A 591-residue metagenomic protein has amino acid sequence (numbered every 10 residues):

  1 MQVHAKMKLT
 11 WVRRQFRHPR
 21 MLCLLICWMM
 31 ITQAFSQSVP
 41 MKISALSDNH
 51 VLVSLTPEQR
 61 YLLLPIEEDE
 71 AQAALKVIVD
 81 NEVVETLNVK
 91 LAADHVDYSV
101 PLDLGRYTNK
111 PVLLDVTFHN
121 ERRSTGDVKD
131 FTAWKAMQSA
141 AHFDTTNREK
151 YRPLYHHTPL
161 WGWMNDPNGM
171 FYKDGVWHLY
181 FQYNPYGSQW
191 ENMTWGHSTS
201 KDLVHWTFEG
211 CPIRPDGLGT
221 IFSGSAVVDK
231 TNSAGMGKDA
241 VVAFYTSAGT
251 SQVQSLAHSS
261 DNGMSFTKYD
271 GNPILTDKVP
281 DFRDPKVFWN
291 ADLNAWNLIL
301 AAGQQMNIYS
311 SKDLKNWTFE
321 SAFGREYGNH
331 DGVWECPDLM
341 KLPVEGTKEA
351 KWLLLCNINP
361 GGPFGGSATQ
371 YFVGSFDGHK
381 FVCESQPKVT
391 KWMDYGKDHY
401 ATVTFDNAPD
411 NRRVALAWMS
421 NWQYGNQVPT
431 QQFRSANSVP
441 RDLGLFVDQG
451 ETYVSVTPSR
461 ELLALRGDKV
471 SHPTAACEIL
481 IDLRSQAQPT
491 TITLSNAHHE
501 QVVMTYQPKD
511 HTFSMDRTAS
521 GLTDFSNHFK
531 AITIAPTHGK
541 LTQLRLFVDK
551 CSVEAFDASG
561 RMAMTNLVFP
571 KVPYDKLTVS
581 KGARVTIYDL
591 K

Functional and structural regions predicted by a protein language model:
H4-C23: Bacterial N-terminal signal peptides that target proteins for export
L22-Q33: Bacterial N-terminal signal peptides
V39-N81, L104-R123, F143, G346-K348 (+1 more regions): Beta-rich accessory regions
M41-D48, V83-D103, F131-N168, G187-W190 (+6 more regions): Surface loop/turn signatures of beta-propeller and other carbohydrate-active proteins
L64, L114-V116, D166-Y186, F208-C211 (+8 more regions): Hydrophobic core segments of beta-strands in well-ordered, beta-rich domains
A73-A74, T125, W190-T194, S251-A257 (+2 more regions): Structural motif
A74, D80, Y151, T158 (+2 more regions): Beta-propeller domains
G196-S200, S255-N262, S310-K312, S367-G378 (+1 more regions): Beta-propeller blade signature
